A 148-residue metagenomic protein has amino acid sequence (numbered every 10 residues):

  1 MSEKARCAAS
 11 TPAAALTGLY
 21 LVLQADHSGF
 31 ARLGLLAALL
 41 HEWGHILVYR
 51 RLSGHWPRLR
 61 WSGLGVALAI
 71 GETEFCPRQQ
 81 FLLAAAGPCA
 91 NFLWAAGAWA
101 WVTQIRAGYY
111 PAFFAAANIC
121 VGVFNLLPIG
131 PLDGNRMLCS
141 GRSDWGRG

Functional and structural regions predicted by a protein language model:
M1-G148: Hydrophobic transmembrane alpha-helices and their immediate loop junctions in multi-pass integral membrane proteins
